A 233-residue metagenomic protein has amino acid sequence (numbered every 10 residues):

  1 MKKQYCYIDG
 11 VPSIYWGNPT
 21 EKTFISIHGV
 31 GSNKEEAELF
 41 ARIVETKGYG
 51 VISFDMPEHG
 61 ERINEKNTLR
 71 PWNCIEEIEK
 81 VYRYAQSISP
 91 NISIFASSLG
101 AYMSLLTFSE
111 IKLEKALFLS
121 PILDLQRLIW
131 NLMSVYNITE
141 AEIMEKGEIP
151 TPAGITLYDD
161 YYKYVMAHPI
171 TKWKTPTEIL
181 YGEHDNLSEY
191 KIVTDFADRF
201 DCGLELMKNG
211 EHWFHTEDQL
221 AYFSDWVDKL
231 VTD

Functional and structural regions predicted by a protein language model:
M1-N18: N-terminal cap/lid segment of alpha/beta-hydrolase-fold proteins
E21, G29-S32, E183: Active-site glycine-rich loops that stabilize anionic/oxyanionic intermediates across multiple enzyme folds
S26-G29, S53: Structural cue for short, hydrophobic secondary-structure segments
V30-R42, K191: The serine-hydrolase catalytic nucleophile loop
A41-I63: Conserved alpha/beta-hydrolase
H59-I88: Catalytic nucleophile-loop/oxyanion-hole region of alpha/beta-hydrolase and closely related hydrolase-like folds
F95-S104: Gly/Ala-rich beta-loop-alpha elbow adjacent to hydrolase catalytic centers
I111-D195, R199-L206, E211-F214, L220-D233: The alpha/beta-hydrolase serine catalytic core
